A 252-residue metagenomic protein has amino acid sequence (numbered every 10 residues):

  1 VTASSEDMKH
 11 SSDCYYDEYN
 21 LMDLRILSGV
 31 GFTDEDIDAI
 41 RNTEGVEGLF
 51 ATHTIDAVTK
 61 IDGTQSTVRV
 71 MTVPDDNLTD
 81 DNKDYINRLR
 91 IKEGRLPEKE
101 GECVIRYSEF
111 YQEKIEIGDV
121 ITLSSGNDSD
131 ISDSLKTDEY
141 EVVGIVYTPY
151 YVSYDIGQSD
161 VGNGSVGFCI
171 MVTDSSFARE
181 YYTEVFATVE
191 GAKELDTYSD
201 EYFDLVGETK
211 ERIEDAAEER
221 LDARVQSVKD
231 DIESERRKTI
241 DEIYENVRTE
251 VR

Functional and structural regions predicted by a protein language model:
T2-A3: A hydrophobic alpha-helix feature that marks transmembrane segments and, especially, their cytosolic C-terminal ends
E6-R252: Basic-flanked hydrophobic alpha-helices used for secretion and membrane insertion
